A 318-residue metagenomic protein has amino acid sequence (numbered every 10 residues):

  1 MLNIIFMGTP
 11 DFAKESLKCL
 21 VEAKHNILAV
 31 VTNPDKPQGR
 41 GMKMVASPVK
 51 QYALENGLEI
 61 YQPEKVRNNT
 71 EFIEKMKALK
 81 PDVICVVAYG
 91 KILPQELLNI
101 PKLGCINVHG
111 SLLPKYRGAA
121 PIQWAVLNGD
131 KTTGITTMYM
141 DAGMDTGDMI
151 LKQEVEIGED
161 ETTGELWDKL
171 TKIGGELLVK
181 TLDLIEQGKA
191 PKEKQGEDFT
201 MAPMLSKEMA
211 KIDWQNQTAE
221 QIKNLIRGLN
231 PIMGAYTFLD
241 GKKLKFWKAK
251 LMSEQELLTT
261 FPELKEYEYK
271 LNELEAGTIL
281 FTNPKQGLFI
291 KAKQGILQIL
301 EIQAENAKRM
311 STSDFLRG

Functional and structural regions predicted by a protein language model:
M1-M233, A304, S311-L316: One-carbon transfer enzymes
Q215-G318: An anion-binding loop in the catalytic cleft
